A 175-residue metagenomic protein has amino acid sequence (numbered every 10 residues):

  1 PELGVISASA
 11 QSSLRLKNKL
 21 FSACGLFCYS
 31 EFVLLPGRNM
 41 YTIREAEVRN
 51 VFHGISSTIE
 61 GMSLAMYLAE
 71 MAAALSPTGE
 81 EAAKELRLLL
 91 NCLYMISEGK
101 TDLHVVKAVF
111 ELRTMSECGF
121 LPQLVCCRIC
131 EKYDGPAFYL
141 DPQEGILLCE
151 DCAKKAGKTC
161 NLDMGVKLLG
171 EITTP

Functional and structural regions predicted by a protein language model:
P1-P175: Non-catalytic alpha-helical scaffolds and adjoining flexible linkers that form interface surfaces for assembly
